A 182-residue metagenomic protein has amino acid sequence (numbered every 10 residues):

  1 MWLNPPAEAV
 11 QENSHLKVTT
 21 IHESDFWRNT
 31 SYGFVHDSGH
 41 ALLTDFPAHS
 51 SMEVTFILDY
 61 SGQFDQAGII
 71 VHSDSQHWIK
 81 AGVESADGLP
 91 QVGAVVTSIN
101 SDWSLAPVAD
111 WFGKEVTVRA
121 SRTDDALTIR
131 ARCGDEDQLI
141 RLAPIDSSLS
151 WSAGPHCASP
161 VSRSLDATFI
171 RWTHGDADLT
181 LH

Functional and structural regions predicted by a protein language model:
M1-H182: Extracellular glycan-recognition regions
